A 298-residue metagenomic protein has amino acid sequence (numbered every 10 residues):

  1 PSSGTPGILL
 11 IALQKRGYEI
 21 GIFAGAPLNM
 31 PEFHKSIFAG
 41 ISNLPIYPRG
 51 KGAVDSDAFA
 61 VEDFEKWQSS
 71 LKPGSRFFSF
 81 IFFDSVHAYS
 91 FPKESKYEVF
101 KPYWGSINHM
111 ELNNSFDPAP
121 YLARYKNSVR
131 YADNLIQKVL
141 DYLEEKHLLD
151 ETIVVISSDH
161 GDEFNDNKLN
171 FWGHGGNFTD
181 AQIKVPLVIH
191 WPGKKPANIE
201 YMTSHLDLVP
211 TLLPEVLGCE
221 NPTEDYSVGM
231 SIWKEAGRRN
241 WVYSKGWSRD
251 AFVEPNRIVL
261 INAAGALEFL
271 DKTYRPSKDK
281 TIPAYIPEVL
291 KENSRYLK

Functional and structural regions predicted by a protein language model:
P1-H109, F116, G229: Active-site-proximal alpha/beta segments of enzymes that process anionic O-linked groups
S2-G7, A119-Y131, N177-I183, K194-P210 (+1 more regions): A short beta-strand-to-alpha-helix junction
I11, L28, D141-H147, W191-K298: Membrane-interface soluble catalytic domains
L13, I81, I136, V154 (+4 more regions): Structural scaffold positions in well-ordered secondary structure
I22-A24, F78-S85, K126, I153-S158 (+4 more regions): Short beta-strand segments
L28-K35, V86-K93, D162-D166, V185 (+3 more regions): Short catalytic/ligand-binding loop motif for oxyanion handling, primarily in non-cytosolic enzymes, centered on
V61-L71, G105-T152: A long, amphipathic alpha-helix that forms part of the scaffold/cap immediately adjacent to metal-dependent active
E144, L148-P192: Histidine-centered active-site microenvironments of extracellular/periplasmic hydrolases and transferases
